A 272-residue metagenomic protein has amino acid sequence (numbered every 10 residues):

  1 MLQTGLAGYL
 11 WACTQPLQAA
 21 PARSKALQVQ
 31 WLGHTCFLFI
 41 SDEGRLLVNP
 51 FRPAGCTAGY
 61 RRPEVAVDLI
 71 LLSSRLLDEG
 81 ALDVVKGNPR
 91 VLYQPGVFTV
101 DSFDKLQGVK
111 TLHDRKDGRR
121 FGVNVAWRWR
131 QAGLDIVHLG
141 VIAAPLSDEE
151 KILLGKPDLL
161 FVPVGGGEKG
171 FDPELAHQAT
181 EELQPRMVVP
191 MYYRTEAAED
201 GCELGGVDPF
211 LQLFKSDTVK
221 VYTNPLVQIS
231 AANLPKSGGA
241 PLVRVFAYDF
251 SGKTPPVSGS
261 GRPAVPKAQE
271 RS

Functional and structural regions predicted by a protein language model:
M1-L2: N-terminal export leaders
C13-L17, S24-A26, W31-L32, C36-P95 (+2 more regions): Pre-active-site segment of Zn-dependent metallo-hydrolases
L17-A20, L82-G133, T218-G239: Metallo-beta-lactamase
T35, G44-L46, D104, G133-I136: Short acidic/polar mixed-charge low-complexity motifs
L47-N49, L71-L72, Q107-G108, D135-L139 (+3 more regions): Structural recognition of the beta-strand scaffold that forms the well-ordered cores of secreted hydrolase catalytic
S74-E79, V84, A176-L183, C202-V219: Ligand-binding grooves and catalytic loops that recognize ribose/phosphate and carbohydrate rings, and esterified lipid
R115-M187, R194, E199, G205: Active-site-proximal loop/helix segments of hydrolase catalytic cores
R120-F121, M187-S272: Binuclear metal-ion centers of metallo-dependent hydrolases, dominated by the metallo-beta-lactamase
